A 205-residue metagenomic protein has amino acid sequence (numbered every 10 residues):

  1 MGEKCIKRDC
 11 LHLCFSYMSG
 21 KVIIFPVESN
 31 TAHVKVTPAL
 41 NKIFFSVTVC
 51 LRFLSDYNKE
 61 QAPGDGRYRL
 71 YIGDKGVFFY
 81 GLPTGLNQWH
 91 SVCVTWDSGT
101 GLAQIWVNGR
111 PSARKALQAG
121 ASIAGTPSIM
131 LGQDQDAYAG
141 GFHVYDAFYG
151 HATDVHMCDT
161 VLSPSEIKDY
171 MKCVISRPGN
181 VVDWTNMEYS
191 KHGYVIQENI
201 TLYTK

Functional and structural regions predicted by a protein language model:
M1-K205: Extracellular glycan-associated modules
